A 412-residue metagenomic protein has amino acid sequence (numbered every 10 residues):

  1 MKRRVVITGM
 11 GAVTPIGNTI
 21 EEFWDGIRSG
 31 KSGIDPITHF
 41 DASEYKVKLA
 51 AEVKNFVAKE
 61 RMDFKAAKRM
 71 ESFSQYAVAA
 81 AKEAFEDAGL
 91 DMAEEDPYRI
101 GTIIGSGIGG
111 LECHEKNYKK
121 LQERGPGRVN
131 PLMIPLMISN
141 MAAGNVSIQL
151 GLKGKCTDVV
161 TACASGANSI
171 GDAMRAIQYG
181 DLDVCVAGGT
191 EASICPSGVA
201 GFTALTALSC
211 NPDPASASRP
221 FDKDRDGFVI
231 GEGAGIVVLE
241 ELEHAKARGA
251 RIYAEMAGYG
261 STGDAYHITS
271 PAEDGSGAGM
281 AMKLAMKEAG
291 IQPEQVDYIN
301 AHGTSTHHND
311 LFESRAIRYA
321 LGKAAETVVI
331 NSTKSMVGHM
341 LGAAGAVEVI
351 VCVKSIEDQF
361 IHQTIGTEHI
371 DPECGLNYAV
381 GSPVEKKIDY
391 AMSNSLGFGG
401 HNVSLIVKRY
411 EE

Functional and structural regions predicted by a protein language model:
M1-A66, E243-E255, I350-T364, K408-E412: ACP-dependent fatty acid/polyketide chain-elongation machinery
R4-T8, D35, D213-A289, Y298 (+1 more regions): Condensing-enzyme catalytic core mediating Claisen C-C bond formation in acyl metabolism
I7, F23, R28-T161, T190-V199 (+1 more regions): Conserved beta-ketoacyl condensing-enzyme motif
E21-R28, E112-P126, A176-Y179, V199-P212 (+3 more regions): A glycine- and small-aliphatic-rich helix-loop capping segment at beta-alpha/alpha-beta transitions that lines
A77-L90, S139-A143, S147-E191, V229-A250 (+2 more regions): Active-site-proximal alpha-helical scaffold in enzymes
A84-D96, A245-G249, M282-Y298, A320-A324: Phosphate/pyrophosphate-binding loops at sites that engage ATP/ADP/AMP, CoA/4′-phosphopantetheine, polyphosphate
R124-N130, G171, R175, E191-A247 (+2 more regions): Glycine-/small-residue-rich "gating" segment that lines the acyl/pantetheine channel and substrate pocket
D181-D226, Y259-E273, G303-D310, T327-N377: Acyl-CoA/ACP chain-elongation machinery
